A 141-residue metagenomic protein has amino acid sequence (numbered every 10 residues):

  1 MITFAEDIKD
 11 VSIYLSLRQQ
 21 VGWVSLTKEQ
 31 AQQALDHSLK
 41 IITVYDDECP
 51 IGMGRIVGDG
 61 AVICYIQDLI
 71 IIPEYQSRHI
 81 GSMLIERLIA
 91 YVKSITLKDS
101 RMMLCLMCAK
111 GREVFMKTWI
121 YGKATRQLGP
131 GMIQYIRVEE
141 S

Functional and structural regions predicted by a protein language model:
M1-K28: Short amphipathic alpha-helix that is part of the acyltransferase structural core
E6, Q67, M107-C108: Small/polar loops that bind or transfer phosphate-bearing groups
D36-G54: Conserved beta-hairpin
I63-P73, S77, P130-I133: Conserved acetyl-CoA binding element of GNAT-fold acetyltransferases
I71, S77-V92: Conserved acetyl-CoA-binding loop-helix of GNAT-fold acetyltransferases
T96-P130, Q134: Conserved active-site alpha-helix within GNAT-family acetyltransferase domains
